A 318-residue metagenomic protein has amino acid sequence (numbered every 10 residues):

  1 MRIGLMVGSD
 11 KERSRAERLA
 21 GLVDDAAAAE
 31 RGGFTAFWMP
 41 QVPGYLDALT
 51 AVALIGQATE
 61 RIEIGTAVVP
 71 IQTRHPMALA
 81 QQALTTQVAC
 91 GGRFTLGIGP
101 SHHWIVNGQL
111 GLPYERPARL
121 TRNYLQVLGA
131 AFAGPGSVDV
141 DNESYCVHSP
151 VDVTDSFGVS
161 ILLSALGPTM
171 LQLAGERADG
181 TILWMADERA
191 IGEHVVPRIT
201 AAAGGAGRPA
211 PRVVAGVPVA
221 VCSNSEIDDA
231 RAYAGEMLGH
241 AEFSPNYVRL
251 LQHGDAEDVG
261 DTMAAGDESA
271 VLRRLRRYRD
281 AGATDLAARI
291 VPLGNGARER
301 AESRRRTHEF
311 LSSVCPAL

Functional and structural regions predicted by a protein language model:
M1-L318: Active-site-adjacent structural elements that line small-molecule/cofactor binding pockets in enzymes
